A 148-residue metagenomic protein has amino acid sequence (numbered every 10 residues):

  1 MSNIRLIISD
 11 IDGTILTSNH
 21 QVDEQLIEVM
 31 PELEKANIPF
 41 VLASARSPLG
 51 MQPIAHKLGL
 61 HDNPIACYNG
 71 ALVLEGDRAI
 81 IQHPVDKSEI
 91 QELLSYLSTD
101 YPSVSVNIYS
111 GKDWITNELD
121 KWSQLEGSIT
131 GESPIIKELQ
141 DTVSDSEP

Functional and structural regions predicted by a protein language model:
M1-S2, D100: Glycine-rich phosphate-binding loop signature in dinucleotide/nucleotide-binding domains
S2, L58-L60, E147: Structured loop/turn residues at beta-strand edges in well-structured enzyme cores
N3-H20: Asp-based phosphoryl-transfer active-site loop
I11, R78, E147-P148: Short amphipathic alpha-helical segments
N19, G76, G127-I129: Residues at secondary-structure transition points
D23-S123: Active-site phosphate-binding/coordination module
L72-L74, S144-P148: Short, basic/glycine-rich phosphate-binding loops at helix/coil junctions that contact nucleotide phosphates
S123-V143: Acidic, His- and aromatic-enriched active-site or binding-groove loops in soluble protein domains that engage sugars
